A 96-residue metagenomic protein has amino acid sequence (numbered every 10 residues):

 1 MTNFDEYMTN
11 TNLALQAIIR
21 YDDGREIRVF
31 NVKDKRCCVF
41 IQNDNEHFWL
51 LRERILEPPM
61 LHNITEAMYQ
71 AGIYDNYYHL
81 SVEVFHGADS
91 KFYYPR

Functional and structural regions predicted by a protein language model:
M1-N3, K91-R96: Short intrinsically disordered terminal tails
M1-R20: Negatively charged, low-complexity tracts enriched in Asp/Glu with abundant Ser/Thr
A14-Q16, R20, L50-R52, K91-Y93: Local beta-strand/beta-hairpin segments that build beta-sheet-rich folds
A17, I27-R28: Residue-level detector of beta-strand structural context in well-folded domains
D23, F30-D89: Acidic, low-complexity, intrinsically disordered interaction modules
